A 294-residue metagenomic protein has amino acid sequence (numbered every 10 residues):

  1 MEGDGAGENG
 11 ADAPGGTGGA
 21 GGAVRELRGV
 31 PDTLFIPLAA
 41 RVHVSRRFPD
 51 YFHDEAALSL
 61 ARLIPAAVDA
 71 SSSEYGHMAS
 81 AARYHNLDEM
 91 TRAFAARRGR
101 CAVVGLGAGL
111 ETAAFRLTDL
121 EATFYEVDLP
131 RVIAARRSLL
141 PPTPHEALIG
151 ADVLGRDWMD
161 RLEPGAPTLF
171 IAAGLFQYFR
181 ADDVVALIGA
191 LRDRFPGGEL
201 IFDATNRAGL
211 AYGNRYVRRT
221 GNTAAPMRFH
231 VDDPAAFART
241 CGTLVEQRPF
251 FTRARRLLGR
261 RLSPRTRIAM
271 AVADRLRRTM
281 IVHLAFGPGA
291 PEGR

Functional and structural regions predicted by a protein language model:
M1-V104, A108-A151, P164: Rossmann-like AdoMet
R156-A166: Short amphipathic alpha-helix with an adjacent loop that forms part of the alpha/beta core around
F170-I171: A conserved beta-strand element that flanks and buttresses the S-adenosyl-L-methionine
Y178-L191: A short, conserved alpha-helix within the catalytic core of class I
R194-R207: Conserved beta-strand signature within the Rossmann-like core of class I S-adenosyl-L-methionine
R207-A225: Short, glycine-/aromatic-enriched active-site segment of Class I SAM-dependent methyltransferases
A225-T252: Short alpha-helix
V245-A269: Conserved catalytic loop of SAM-dependent methyltransferase domains
